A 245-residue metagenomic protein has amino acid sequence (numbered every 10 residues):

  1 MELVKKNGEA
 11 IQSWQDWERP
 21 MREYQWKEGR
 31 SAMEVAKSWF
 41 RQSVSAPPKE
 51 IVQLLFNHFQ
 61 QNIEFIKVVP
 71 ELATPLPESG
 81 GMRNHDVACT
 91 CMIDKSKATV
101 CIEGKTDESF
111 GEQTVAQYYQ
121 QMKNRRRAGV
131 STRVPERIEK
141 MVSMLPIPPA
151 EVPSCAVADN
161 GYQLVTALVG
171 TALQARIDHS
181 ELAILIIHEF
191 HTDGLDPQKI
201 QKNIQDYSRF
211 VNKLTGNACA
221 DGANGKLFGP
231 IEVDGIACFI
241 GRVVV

Functional and structural regions predicted by a protein language model:
M1-E50: Charged, often low-complexity linker/regulatory segments
A32-L76: Compositionally biased, flexible interaction segments
Q60-D94, E108: Active-site metal-binding core of divalent-cation-utilizing nuclease and nuclease-like domains
G80-R83, K97, D159-V169, K202: Short, well-structured alpha-helical interface segments that form or flank functional binding sites
V87-C89, A98-T106, A167: Conserved catalytic cores of phosphodiester-cleaving nucleases, focusing on short active-site segments
I93-K97, H179: Short, solvent-exposed loop/turn segments that connect beta-strands within catalytic domains and beta-strand-rich
K105-H188: Catalytic cores of nucleic-acid endonucleases
Q163-V245: Non-catalytic C-terminal interaction segments of nucleic acid-processing enzymes
